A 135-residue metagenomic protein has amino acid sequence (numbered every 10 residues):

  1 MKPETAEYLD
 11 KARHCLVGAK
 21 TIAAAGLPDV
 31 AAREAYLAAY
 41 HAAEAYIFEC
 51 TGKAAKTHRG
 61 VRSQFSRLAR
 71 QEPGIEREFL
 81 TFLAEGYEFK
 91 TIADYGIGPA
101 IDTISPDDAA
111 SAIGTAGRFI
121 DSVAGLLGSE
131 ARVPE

Functional and structural regions predicted by a protein language model:
M1-E135: Terminal alpha-helical segments
